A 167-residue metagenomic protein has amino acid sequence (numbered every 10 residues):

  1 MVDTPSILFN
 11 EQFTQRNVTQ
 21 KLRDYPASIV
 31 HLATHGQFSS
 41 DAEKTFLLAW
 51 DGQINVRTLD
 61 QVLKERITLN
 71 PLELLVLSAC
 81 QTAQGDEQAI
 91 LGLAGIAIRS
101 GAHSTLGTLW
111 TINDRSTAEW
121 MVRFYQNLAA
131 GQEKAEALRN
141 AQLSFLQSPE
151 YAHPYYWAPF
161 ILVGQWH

Functional and structural regions predicted by a protein language model:
M1-H167: Catalytic cores of enzymes
